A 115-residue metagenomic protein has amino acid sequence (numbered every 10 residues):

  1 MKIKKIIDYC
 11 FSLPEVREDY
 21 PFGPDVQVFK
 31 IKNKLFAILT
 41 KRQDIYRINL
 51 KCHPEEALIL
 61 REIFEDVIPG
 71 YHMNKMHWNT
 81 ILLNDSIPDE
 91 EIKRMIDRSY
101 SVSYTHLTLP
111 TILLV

Functional and structural regions predicted by a protein language model:
K2-P14: Amphipathic alpha-helical segments
K5, Y20-N74, W78, S86: Short, conserved beta-strand/beta-arch hydrophobic-aromatic motifs that form part of recognition grooves or interface
V67-I68, Y100-Y104: A common structural junction motif
I92-M95, S101-S103: C-terminal structural segments of small proteins and small subunits
T105-T111: Conserved small/polar residues in nucleotide/adenosyl-binding loops
